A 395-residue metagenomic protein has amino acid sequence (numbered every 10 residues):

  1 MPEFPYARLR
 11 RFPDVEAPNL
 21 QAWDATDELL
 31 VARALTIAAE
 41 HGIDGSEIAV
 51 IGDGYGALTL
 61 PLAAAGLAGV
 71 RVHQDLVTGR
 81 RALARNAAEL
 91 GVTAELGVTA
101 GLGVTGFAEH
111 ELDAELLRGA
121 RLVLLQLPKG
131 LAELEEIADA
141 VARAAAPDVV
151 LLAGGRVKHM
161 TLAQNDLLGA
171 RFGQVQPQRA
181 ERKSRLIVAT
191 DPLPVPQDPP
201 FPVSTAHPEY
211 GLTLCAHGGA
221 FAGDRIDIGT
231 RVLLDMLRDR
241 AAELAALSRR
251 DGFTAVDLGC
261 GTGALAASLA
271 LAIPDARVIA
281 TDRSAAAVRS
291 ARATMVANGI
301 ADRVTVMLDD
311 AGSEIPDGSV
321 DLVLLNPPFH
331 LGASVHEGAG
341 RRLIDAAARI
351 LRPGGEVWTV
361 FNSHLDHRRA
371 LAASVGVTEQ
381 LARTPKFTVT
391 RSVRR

Functional and structural regions predicted by a protein language model:
L20-D24, L29-R33, A180-T254: SAM-dependent Rossmann-like transferase core, predominantly class I methyltransferases with a strong bias toward
W23-G91, I228-L325: Conserved SAM/SAH cofactor-binding pocket of Class I
V72, A153, A280, T359 (+1 more regions): Conserved SAM-binding loop
A94-E111, I300-A311: Conserved SAM-binding strand-loop segment of SAM-dependent methyltransferases
L122-A132, L258-L265, V320-A333, A347: Conserved proline-anchored active-site loop of SAM-dependent methyltransferases that bridges a beta-strand
Q126-E209: N-terminal auxiliary segments of SAM/dcSAM-dependent transferases
E135-P147, G340-P353: A short glycine-rich, Lys/Arg-flanked "PGG" loop and its adjoining helix->strand segment in the class I
F172-E209, H217-A220, N362-R395: Class I S-adenosyl-L-methionine
